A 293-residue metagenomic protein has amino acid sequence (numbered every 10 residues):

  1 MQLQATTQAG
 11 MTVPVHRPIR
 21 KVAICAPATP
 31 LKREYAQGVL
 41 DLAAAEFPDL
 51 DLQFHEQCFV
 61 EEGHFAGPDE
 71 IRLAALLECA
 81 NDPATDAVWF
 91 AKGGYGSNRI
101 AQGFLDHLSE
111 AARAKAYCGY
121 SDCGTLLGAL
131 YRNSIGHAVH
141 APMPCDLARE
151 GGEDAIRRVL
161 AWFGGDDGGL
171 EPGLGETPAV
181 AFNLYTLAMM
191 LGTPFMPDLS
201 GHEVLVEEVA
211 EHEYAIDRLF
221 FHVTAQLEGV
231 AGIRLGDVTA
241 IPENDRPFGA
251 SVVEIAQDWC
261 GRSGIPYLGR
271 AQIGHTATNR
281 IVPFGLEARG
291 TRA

Functional and structural regions predicted by a protein language model:
Q2-A84: ATP/NTP phosphate-donor binding region
V39, P68-L73, R218-H222, P247-I255: Charged helix-capping and loop-helix junction motifs
Q53-E56, G119, A231-D237: Short internal beta-strands
G93-A112, G128-Y131, F248: Short Gly/Thr/Asp-enriched flexible loops that form oxyanion-binding sites at enzyme active sites
D106-A129, H137-M143, R262, P266-L268: Short, acidic/small-residue loops that bind anionic groups at enzyme active sites
I135-G192: Conserved anion/nucleotide-ligand pocket segment
F195-D245, V252: Internal helical hairpin/lid segments
D237-A293: ATP/nucleoside-binding phosphotransfer catalytic cores, i.e., glycine-rich phosphate-binding loops
